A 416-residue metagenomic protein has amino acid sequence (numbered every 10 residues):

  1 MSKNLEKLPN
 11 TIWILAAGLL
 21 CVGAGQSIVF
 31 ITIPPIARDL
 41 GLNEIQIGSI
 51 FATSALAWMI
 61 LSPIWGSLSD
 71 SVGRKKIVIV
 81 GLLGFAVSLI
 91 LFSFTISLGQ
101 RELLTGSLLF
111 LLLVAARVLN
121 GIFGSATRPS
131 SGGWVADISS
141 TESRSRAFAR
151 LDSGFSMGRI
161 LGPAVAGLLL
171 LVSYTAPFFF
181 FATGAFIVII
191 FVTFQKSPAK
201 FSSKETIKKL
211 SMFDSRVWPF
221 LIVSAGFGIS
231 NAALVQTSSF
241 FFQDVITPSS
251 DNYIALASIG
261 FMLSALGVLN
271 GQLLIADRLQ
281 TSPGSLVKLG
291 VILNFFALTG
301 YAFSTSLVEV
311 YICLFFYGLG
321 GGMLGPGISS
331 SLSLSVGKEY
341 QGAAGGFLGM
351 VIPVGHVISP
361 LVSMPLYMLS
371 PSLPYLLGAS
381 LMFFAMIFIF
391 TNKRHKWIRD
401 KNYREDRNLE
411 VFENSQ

Functional and structural regions predicted by a protein language model:
E6-A55, P219, V223, G228-T247: Helix-loop boundary and gating motifs at the non-cytosolic
L20, R101-A126, A225, E309-M323: Hydrophobic core of transmembrane alpha-helices in multi-pass small-molecule transporters, especially MFS/SLC-type
I33, A126-S139, M323-V336: Intracellular juxtamembrane helix-capping segments at the cytosolic ends of symmetry-related transmembrane helices
S49-S67, I259-L274: Central cavity-lining transmembrane alpha-helices of secondary-active solute carriers, predominantly the Major
L61-R74, N270-P283, Y367: Helix-to-loop junctions at the C-terminal end of transmembrane segments in multipass secondary transporters
L83-G106, L293-T305: C-terminal ends and interior cores of transmembrane alpha-helices in multi-pass membrane transporters/permeases
A116-M157: Cytoplasmic helix-loop-helix junction between adjacent transmembrane helices in 12-TM secondary transporters
P283-I328: C-terminal transmembrane helical hairpin of 12-TM major facilitator-type secondary transporters
